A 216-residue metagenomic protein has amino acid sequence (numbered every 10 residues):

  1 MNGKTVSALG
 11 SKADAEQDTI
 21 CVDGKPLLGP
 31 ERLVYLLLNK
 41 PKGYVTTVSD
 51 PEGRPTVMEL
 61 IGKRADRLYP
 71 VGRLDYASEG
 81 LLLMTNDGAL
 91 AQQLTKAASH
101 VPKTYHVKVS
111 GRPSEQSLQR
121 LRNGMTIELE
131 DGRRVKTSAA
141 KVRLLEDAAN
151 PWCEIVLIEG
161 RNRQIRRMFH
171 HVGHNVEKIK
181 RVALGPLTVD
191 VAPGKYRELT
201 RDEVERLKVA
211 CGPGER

Functional and structural regions predicted by a protein language model:
M1-R216: Basic, flexible Lys/Arg- and Gly-enriched helix-loop patches that mediate nucleic-acid binding at interfaces with rRNA
